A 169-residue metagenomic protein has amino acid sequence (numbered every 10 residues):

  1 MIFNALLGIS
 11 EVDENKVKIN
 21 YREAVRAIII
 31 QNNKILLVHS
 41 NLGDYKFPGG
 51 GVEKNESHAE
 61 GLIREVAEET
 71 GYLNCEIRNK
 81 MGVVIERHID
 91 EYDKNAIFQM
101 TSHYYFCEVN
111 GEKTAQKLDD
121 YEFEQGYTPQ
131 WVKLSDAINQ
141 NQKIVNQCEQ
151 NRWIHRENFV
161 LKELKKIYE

Functional and structural regions predicted by a protein language model:
M1-R26, N32: Acidic, metal-coordinating catalytic segment for phosphate/diphosphate chemistry, firing primarily on the Nudix
S10-V17, D90-N95, L118: Short, P/G- and charge-enriched loop/turn segments at secondary-structure junctions
E23-V25, N33, T101-H103, Y127: Change "...and in nucleic-acid phosphodiester-cleaving endonucleases..." to "...and in nucleic-acid processing enzymes
I29, F106-E108, W131-K133: Short, well-ordered beta-strand micro-motif
I30-Y72: Conserved Nudix-box catalytic region and its N-terminal flanking loop in Nudix hydrolases and closely related
I35, G111-Q116: Short helix-loop capping/hinge motifs at secondary-structure junctions, enriched in acidic/polar residues
D44-Y45, T114-Q116, D120-E169: Nudix hydrolase/Nudix homology domain
Y72-K113: Active-site segment of metal-dependent pyrophosphate-handling enzymes, primarily the Nudix hydrolase catalytic core
